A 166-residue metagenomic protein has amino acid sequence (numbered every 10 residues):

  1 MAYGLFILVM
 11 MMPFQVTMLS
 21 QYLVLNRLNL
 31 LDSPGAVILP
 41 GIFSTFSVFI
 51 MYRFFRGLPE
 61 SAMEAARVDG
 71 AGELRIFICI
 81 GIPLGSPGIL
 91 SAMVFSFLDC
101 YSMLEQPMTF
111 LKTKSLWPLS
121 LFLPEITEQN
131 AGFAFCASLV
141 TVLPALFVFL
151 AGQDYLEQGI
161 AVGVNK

Functional and structural regions predicted by a protein language model:
M1-K166: A structural signal for multi-pass alpha-helical bundles of membrane permease subunits that mediate small-molecule
